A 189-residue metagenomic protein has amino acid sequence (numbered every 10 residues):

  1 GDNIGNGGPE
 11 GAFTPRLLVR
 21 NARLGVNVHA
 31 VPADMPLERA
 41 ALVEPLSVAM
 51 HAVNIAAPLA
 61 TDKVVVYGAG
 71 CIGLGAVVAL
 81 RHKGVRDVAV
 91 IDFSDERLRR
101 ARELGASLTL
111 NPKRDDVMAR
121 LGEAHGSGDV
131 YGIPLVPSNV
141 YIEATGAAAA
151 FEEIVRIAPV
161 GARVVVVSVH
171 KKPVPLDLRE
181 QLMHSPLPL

Functional and structural regions predicted by a protein language model:
G1-Y67: NAD(P)H dinucleotide-binding glycine-rich loop of Rossmann-like/cofactor-binding domains, especially the beta1-alpha1
V26, F93, R114, V169-K172: Short, ordered loop/turn segments at secondary-structure junctions
V48, I72, L80: Hydrophobic/small residue at the entry helix of a nucleotide-binding pocket
N54-L59, H82, I133, R156-I157: Glycine-rich helix-loop-beta junction characteristic of Rossmann-like nucleotide cofactor-binding loops
K63, R86-V88, R163, P188: Residues at the starts of beta-strands that form the adenosine-phosphate
V66-A69, R81-F151: Adenosine-nucleotide cofactor-binding segment
A148-L189: Glycine-rich phosphate-binding loop and adjacent beta-alpha segment of Rossmann(oid) nucleotide-cofactor-binding
